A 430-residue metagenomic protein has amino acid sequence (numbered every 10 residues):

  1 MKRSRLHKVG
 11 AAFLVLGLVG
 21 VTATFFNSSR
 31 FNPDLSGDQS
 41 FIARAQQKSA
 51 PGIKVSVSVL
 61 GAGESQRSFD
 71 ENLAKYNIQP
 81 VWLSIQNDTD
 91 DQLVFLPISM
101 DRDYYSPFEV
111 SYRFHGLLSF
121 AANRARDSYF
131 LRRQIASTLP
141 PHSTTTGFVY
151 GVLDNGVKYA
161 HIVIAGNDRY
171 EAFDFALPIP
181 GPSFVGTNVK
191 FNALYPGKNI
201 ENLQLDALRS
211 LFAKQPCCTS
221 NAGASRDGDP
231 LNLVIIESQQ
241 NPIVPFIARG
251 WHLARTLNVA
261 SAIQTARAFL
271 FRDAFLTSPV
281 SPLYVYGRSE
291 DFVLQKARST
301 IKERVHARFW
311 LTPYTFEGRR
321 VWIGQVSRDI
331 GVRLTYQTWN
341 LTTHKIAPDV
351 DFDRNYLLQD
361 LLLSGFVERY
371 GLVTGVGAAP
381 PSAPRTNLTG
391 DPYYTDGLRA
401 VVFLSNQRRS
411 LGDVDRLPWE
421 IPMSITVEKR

Functional and structural regions predicted by a protein language model:
M1-V21: N-terminal Sec-pathway targeting helices
T22-D34, D103, R133-K198: Surface-exposed edge beta-strand/loop patches
D34-Y76, N192, F212-A213, R226: Low-complexity, acidic Ser/Thr/Pro/Gly-rich terminal tails and inter-domain linkers that flank the onset of structured
S65-S84, D88-Q92, T138-P140, G223-A224: Short, solvent-exposed beta-strand/turn "edge" segments of beta-rich domains on protein surfaces
Q86, I135, L257-K429: A cross-kingdom signal targeting lumenal/periplasmic-facing segments of multi-pass membrane and secretory-pathway
D88-P140, T145: The feature marks short-to-medium sequence segments in extracytoplasmic or secretory-pathway proteins
D91-S99, H161, I243-I247: Short, hydrophobic/aromatic beta-strand segments
Q215-P245: Terminal, regulation- and interaction-focused segments at domain boundaries
